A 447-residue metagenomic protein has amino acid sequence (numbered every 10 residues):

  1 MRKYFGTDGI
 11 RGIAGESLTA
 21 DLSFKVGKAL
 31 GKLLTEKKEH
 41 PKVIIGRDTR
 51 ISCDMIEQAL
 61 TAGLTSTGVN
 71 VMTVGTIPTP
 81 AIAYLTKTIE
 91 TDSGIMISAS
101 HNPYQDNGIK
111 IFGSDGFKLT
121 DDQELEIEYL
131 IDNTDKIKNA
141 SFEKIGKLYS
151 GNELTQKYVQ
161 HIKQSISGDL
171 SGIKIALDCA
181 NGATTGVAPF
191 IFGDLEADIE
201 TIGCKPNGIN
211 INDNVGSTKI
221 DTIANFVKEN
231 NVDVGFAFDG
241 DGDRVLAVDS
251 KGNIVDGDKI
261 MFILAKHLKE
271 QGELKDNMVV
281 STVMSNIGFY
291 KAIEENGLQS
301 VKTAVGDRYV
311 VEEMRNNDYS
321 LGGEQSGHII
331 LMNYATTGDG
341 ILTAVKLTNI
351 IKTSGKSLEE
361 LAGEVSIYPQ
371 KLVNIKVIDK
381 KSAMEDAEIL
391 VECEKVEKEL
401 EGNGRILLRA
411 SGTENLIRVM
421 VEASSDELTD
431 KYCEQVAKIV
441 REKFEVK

Functional and structural regions predicted by a protein language model:
M1-A62, S66-T67, I145-I175, K381 (+1 more regions): An N-terminal, well-structured beta->alpha segment
I13, N107-K228: Gly/Ser/Thr-enriched, mixed-charge loops and adjacent short helices that form phosphate/oxyanion-binding elements
K32, E39-N107, F190-V248: N-terminal small/polar loop signature for handling phosphorylated ligands or for N-terminal nucleophile
H40-D48, M72, K174-A176, M278-V283 (+1 more regions): Short glycine-rich phosphate-binding loop at a beta-alpha junction
D92-D106, V227-D249, N253-I254, L298-D339: Glycine-rich phosphate-binding loop
L125-V159, Q164, S250-G323, I330: Proline/glycine-rich low-complexity loops and linkers
Q271-K447: Phosphate-binding and adjacent anionic-ligand microenvironments
